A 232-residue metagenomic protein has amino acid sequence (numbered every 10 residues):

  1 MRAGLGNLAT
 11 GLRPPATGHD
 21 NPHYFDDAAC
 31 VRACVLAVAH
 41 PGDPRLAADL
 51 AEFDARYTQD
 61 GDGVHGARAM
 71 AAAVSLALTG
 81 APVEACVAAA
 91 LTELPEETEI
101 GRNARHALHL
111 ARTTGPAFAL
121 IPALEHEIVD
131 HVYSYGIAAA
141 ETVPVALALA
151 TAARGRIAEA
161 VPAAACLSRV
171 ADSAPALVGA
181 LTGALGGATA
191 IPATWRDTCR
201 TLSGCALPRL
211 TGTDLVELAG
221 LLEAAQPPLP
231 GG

Functional and structural regions predicted by a protein language model:
M1-G232: Structured, active/binding-site neighborhoods that engage oxygen-rich ligands
